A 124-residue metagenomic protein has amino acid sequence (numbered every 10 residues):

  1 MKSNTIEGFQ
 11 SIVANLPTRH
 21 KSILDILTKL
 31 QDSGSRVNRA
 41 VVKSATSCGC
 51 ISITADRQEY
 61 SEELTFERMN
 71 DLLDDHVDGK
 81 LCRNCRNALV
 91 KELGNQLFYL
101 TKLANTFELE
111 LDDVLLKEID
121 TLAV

Functional and structural regions predicted by a protein language model:
M1-L93, L97-V124: Flexible "arm" and connector segments at domain edges
